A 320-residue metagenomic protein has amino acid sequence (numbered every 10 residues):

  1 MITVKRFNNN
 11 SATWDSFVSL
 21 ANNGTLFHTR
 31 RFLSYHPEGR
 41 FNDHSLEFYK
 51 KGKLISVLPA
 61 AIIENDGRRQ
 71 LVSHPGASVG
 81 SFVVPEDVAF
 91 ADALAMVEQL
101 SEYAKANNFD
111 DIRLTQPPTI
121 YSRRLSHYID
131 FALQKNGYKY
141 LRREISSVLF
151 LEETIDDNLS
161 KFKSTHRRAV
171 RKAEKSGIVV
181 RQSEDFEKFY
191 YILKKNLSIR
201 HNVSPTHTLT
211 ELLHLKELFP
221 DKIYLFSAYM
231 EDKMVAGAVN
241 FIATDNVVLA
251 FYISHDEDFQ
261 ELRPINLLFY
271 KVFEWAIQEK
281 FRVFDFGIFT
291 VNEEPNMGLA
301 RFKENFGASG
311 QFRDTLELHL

Functional and structural regions predicted by a protein language model:
I2-K51, I55-R68, P118-E144, V148-D258: A conserved beta-strand-loop-helix scaffold within acyl/acetyltransferase catalytic domains
E38, L71, P295: Short glycine-biased active-site loop of nucleotidyltransferases that positions the nucleotide triphosphate and helps
F41-D43, A106-F109, I223, F281: Short, high-confidence coil segments that cap the C-terminus of an alpha-helix and link into the following beta-strand
Y49, A89-S101, L213-L320: Aromatic (often tryptophan-rich) hydrophobic motifs at membrane interfaces
E64-S81: Conserved acyl-donor/pantetheine-binding loop and adjacent beta-alpha core of acyl/acetyltransferases and related
P75-V79, R142, Q311: Short, solvent-exposed loop/turn segments at the edges of secondary structure
G76-R123: A gly/proline- and charged-residue-enriched helix-loop-helix capping module
K105, Q134, E174, I277 (+1 more regions): Anion (oxyanion) recognition and catalysis
